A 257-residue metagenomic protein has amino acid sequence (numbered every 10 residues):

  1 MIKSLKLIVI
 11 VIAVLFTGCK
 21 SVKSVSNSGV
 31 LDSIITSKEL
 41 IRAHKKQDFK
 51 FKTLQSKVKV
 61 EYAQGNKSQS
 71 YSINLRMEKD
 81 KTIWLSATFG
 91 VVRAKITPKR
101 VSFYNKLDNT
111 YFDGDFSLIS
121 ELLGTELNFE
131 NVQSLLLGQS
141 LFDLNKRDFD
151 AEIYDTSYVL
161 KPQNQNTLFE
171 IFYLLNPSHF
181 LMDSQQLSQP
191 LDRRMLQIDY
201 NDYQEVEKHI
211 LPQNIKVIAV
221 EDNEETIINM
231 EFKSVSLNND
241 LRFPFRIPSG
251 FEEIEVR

Functional and structural regions predicted by a protein language model:
M1-I8: Bacterial N-terminal signal peptides that target proteins for export
I10-I12: Cleavable N-terminal export/targeting peptides
L15-G18: C-terminal motif of bacterial Sec signal peptides marking the signal peptidase cleavage site
S21, D150-R257: Gly/Pro-enriched, hydrophobic low-complexity segments that function as extracytoplasmic propeptides/linkers
K23-R100: Start-of-domain marker
S70-N74, R93, Y111-D113, F172 (+2 more regions): Well-ordered beta-strand positions in beta-sheet-rich domains
T82-E130: An acidic-aromatic
E121-Q163: Hydrophobic, well-structured mid-protein blocks that either form specific transmembrane helices
